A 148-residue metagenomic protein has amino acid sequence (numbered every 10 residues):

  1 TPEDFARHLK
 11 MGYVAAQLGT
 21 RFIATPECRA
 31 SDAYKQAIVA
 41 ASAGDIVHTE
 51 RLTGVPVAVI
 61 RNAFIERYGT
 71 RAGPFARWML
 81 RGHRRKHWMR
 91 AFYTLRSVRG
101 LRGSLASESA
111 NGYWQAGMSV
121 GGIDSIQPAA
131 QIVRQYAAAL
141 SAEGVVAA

Functional and structural regions predicted by a protein language model:
P2-A148: Conserved active-site-proximal phosphate/metal-binding subdomains
